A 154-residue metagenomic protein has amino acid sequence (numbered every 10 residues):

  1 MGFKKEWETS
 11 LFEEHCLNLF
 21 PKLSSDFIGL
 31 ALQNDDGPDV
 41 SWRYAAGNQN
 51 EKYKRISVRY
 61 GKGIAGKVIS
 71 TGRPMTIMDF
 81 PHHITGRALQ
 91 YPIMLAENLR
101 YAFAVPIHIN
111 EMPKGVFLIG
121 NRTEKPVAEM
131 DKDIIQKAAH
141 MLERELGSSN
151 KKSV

Functional and structural regions predicted by a protein language model:
W7-L30: Amphipathic alpha-helical coiled-coil segments that mediate homodimerization and allosteric signal transmission
T9-E13, N121-V154: Juxtadomain coupling helices with adjacent low-complexity linkers
F27-G29, Y91, A104, V116: Short hydrophobic/aromatic beta-strand element in the GNAT-like acyltransferase core that lines or flanks the acyl-donor
L30-K52: GAF sensory/regulatory domain recognition with acknowledged cross-activation on helical regulatory dimers
N50-I84: Regulatory sensory and allosteric helical modules in signal-transduction proteins and certain transcription factors
H82-L99: Signal-transducing coupling segments at domain and membrane junctions
Y101-H108: A short, aliphatic-rich beta-strand micro-motif
H108-N121: Sensory-domain boundary capping and coupling elements
